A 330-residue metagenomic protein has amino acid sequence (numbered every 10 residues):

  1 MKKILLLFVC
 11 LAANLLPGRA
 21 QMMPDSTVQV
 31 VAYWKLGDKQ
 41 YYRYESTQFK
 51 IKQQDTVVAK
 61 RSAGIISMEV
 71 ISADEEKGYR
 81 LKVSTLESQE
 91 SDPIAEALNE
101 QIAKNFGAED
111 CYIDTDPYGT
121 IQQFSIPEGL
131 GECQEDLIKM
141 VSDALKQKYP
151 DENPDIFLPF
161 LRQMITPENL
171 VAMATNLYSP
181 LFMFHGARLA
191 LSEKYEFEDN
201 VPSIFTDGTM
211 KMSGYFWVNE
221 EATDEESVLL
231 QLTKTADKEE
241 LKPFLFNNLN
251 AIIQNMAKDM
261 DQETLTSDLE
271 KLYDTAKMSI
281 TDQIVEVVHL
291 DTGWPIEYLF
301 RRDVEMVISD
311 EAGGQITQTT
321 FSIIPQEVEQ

Functional and structural regions predicted by a protein language model:
M1-S26: Bacterial Sec-dependent N-terminal signal peptides
Q21-Q330: Signature of exported/secreted
